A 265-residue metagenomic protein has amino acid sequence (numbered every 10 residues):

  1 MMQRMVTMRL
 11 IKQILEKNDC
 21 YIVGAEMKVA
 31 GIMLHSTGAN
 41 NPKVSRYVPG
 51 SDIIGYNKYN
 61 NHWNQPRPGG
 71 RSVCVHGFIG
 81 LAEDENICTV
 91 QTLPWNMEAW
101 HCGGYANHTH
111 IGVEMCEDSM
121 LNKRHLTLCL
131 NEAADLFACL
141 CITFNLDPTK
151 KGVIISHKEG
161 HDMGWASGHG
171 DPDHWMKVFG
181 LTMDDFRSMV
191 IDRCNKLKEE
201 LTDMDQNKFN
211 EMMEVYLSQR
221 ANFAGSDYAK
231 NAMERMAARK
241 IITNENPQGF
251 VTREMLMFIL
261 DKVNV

Functional and structural regions predicted by a protein language model:
M1-N107, D173, K177-F179: N-terminal catalytic cores of peptidoglycan-degrading enzymes
M2-I14, I22-E26, S119-M204: Basic/polar, cationic surfaces and motifs that engage anionic cell-wall and phosphate/carboxylate ligands
M27, G70, A106, N122-L130 (+5 more regions): Solvent-exposed, acidic/flexible segments
G31, H110-G112, V153: Structural preference for beta-strand elements that scaffold enzyme active sites
T37-G38, A106-N107, I111-N122, E159: Cell-envelope and extracellular/periplasmic
P94, A138-L146, I191, N195 (+2 more regions): Sec-exported extracytoplasmic/periplasmic mature domains
L201-V265: Short, solvent-exposed alpha-helical surface patches in non-cytosolic proteins
